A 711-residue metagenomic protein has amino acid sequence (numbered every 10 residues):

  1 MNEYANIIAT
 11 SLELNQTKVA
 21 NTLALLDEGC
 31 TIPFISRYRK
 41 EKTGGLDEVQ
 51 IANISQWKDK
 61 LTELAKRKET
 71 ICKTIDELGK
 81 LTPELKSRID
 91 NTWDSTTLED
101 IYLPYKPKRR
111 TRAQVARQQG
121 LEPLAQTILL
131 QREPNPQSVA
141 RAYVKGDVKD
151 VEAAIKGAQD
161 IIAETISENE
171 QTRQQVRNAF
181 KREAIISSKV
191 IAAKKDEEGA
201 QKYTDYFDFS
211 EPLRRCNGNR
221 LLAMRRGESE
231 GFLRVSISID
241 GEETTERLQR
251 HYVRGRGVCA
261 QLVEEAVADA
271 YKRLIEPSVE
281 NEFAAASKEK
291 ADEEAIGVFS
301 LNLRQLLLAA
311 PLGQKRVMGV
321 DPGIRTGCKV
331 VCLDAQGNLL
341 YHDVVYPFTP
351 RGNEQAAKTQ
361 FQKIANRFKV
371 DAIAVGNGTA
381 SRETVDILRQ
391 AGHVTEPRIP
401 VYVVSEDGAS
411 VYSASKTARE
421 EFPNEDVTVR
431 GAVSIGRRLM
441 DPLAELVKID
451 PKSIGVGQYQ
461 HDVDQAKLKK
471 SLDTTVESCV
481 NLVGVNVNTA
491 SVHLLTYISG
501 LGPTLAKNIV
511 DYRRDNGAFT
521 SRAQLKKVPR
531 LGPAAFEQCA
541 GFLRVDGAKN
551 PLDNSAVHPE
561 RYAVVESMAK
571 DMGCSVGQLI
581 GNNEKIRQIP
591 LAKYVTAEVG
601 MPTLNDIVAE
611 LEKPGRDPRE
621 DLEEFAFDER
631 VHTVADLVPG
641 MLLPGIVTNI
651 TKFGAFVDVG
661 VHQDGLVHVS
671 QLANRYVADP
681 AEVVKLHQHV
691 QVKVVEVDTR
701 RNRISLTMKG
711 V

Functional and structural regions predicted by a protein language model:
E13-L14, A310-L312, E477-D511, E629-V667 (+1 more regions): C-terminal accessory/binding modules appended to enzymatic or scaffolding proteins
V19, H342-T349, A372, A414-V427 (+6 more regions): Short beta-alpha connecting loops at secondary-structure transitions that line or flank enzyme active sites
A24-D27, P104, V115-Q118, A223-G227 (+15 more regions): Replace "in large, NTP-powered and nucleic-acid-processing enzymes" with "in large, NTP-powered factors and other
T31-I32, T43, D47-K149, Y341 (+4 more regions): Accessory alpha-helical DNA-binding modules that contact the DNA backbone or grooves
Q50-N53, K60, L64-G319, G323-S413 (+2 more regions): Duplex nucleic acid-engaging cores and interfaces of nucleic-acid transaction enzymes
T97, Y402, G408, S413-V483 (+1 more regions): Long, charge-rich intrinsically disordered scaffolds of nucleic-acid metabolism proteins
Y143-K145, K149-V151, F209-S210, T245-Y271 (+5 more regions): Low-complexity, acidic/Ser/Thr- and charged residue-rich accessory regions of DNA metabolism proteins
N178-I185, V320-I324, G378-A380, V404-V411 (+5 more regions): A glycine-rich phosphate-binding loop feature that marks nucleotide/adenosyl-phosphate handling sites
